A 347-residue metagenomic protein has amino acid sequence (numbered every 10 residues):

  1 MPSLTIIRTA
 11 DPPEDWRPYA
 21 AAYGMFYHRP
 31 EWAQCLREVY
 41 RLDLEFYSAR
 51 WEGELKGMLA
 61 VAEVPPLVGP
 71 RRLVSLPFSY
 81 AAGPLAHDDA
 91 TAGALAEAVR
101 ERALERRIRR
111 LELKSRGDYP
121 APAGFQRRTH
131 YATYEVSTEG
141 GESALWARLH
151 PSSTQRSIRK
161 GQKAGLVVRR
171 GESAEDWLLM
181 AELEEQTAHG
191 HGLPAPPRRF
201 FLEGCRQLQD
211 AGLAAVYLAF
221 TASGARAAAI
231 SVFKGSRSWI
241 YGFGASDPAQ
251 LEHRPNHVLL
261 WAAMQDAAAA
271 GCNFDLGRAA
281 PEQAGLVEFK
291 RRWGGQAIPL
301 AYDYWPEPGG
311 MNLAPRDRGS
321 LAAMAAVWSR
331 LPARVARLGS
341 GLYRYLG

Functional and structural regions predicted by a protein language model:
P2-E52, L59-G69, S115-E252: A conserved beta-strand-loop-helix scaffold within acyl/acetyltransferase catalytic domains
F46, E63, P122-L145, L276-G347: Active-site/acyl-donor-binding loops of N-acyltransferases
Y47-M58, S79, G93-R102, L202-A314: Aromatic (often tryptophan-rich) hydrophobic motifs at membrane interfaces
P65-A81: Conserved acyl-donor/pantetheine-binding loop and adjacent beta-alpha core of acyl/acetyltransferases and related
L76, R148-S157, R316-A322: Short intrinsically disordered coil segments
A81-H87: The substrate-binding groove and active-site-proximal loops of carbohydrate-active enzymes, especially glycoside
A90-T133: Non-catalytic accessory segments adjacent to catalytic cores
